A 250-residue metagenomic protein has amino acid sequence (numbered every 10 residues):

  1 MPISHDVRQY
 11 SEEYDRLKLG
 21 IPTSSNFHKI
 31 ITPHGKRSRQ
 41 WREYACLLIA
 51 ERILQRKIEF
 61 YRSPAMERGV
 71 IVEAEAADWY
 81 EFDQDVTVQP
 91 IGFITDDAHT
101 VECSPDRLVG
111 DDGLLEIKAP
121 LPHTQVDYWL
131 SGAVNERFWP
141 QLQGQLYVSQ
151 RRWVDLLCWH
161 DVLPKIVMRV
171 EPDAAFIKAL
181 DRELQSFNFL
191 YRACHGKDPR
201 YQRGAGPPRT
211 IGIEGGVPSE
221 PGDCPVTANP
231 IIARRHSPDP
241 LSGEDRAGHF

Functional and structural regions predicted by a protein language model:
M1-I71, R203-G204, R209-P240, D245-F250: Charged, glycine-rich intrinsically disordered N-terminal tails and low-complexity linkers that flank
Y10, F27, Y44, F60 (+6 more regions): Phenylalanine-focused residue identity feature
W41, W79, R107, W129 (+5 more regions): A residue-identity detector for tryptophan
C46, A77, L142: Generic structural marker for isolated residues within well-ordered, non-membrane alpha-helices of soluble domains
M66-V88: Acidic-basic catalytic patches of nuclease active cores, encompassing PD-(D/E)XK and other metal-cofactor nuclease
Q84-P105, V109-C194: Nucleic-acid nuclease catalytic cores
L156-R234, H249-F250: Conserved catalytic or regulatory cores that recognize and/or transform ribose-phosphate-containing ligands
